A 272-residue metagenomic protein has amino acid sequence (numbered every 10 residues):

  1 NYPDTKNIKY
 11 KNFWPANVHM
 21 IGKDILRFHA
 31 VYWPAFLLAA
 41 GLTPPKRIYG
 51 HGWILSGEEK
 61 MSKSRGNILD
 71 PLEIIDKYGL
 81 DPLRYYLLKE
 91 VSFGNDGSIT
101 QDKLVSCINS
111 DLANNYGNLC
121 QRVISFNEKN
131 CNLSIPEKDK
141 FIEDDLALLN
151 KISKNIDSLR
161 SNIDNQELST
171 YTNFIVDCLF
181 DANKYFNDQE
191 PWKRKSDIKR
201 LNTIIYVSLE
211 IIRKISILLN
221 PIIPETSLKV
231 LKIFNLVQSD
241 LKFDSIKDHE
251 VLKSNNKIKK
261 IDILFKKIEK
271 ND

Functional and structural regions predicted by a protein language model:
N1-D4, A30-A40: Short active-site loop/helix that positions an aromatic residue
N1-K23: Active-site cores that bind ATP or allylic diphosphates and position pyrophosphate for catalysis
Y2-T5, K9, S98, C120-L159 (+1 more regions): Conserved, charged catalytic cores of large soluble enzymes
G22-I25, I74-I75, L104-N115, D144-I152 (+3 more regions): Secondary-structure capping and boundary motifs in well-ordered enzyme cores
H29, Y116, I175, P224: Residue-level signal for inorganic ion chemistry
P45-W53: Long, charged, glycine-rich C-terminal linkers/tails
G52-L146, L236-I258, I263, I268: Catalytic adenosine-cofactor/nucleotide-binding cores of aminoacyl-tRNA synthetases and other
S161, Q166, V176-D272: Basic, alpha-helical terminal appendages of large translation-related enzymes
